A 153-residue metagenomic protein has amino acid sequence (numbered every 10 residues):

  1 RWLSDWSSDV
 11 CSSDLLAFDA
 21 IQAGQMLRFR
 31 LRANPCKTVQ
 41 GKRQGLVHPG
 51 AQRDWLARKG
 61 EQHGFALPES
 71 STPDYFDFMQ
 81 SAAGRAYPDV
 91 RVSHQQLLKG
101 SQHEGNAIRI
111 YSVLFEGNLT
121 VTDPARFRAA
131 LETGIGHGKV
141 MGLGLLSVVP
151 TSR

Functional and structural regions predicted by a protein language model:
R1-V10: Single conserved hydrophobic/aromatic residue that forms the stacking wall/gate of nucleotide- or nucleobase-binding
S13-N106, L114: Internal, well-folded beta-alpha domain core
I110: A charged nuclease-like catalytic/ligand-binding cleft shared by nucleic-acid processing domains
L114-R153: C-terminal structured interaction module
